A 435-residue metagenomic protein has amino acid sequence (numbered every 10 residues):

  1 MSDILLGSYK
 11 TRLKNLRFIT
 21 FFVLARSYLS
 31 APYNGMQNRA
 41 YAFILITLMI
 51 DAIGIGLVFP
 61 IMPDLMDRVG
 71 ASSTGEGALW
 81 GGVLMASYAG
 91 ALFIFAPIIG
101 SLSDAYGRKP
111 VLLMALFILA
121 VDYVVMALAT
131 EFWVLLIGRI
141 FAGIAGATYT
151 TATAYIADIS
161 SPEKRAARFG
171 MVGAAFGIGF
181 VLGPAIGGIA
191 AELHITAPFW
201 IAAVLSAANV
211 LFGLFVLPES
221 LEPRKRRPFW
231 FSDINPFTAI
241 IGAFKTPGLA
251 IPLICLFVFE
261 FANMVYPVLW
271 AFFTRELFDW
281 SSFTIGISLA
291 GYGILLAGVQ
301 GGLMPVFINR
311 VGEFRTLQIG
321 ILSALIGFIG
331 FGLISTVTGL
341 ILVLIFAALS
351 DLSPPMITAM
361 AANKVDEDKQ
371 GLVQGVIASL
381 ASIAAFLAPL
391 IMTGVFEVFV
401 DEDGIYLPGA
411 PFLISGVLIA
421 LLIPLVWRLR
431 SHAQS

Functional and structural regions predicted by a protein language model:
I61-A78, V268-I285: Short amphipathic helix-loop junctions that connect adjacent transmembrane helices in Major Facilitator Superfamily/SLC
V83-I99, A290-L303: Central cavity-lining transmembrane alpha-helices of secondary-active solute carriers, predominantly the Major
F93-T130: Conserved MFS/SLC helix-loop-helix module at the cytosolic interface between two early adjacent transmembrane helices
G138-G177: Cytoplasmic helix-loop-helix junction between adjacent transmembrane helices in 12-TM secondary transporters
A191-V204, G394-V417: A membrane-interface helix-boundary motif in multi-pass transporters
V210-V216, L413-S435: Multi-pass alpha-helical transporter architecture, strongest for 12-TM Major Facilitator/SLC carriers used
P218-C255: Juxtamembrane intracellular "pre-TM" segments in multi-pass secondary transporters
F314-I357: C-terminal transmembrane helical hairpin of 12-TM major facilitator-type secondary transporters
